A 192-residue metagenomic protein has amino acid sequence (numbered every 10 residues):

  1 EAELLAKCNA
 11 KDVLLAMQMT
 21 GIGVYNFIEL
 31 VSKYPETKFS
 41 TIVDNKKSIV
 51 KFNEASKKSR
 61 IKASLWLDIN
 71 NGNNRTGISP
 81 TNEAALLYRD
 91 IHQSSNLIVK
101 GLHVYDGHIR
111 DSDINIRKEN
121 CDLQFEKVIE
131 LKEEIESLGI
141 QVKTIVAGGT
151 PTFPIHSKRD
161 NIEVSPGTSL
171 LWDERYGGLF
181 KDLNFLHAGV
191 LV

Functional and structural regions predicted by a protein language model:
E1-R110: Active-site-proximal beta-alpha core segment in soluble small-molecule metabolic enzymes
Y34, R60, S157-R159, F185: A generic structural signal for short, non-catalytic loop/turn and secondary-structure boundary residues
S40-T41, E163, G189: A residue-level structural signature of the nucleotidyltransferase/glycosyltransferase Rossmann-like core
A55, S64, N70-K181: Active-site loop/helix belt of alpha/beta enzymes
F185-V192: Functionally critical, mid-to-C-terminal surface segments that flank or help form catalytic/ligand
